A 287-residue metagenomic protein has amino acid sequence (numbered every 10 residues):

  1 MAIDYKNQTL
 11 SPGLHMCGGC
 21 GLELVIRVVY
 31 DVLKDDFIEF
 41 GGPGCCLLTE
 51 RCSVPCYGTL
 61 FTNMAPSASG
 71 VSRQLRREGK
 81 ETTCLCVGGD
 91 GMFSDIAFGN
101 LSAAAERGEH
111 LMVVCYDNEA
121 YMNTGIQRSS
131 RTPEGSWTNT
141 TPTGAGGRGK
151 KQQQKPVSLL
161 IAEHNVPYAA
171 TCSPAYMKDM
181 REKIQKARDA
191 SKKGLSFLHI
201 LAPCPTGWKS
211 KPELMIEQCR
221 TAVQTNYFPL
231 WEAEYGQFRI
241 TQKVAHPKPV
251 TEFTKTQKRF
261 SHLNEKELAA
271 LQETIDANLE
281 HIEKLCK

Functional and structural regions predicted by a protein language model:
M1-T82, K284: Thiamine diphosphate
I3-D4, K80, S130-A190: Conserved thiamine diphosphate
I38-G42, C86, V113-Y116, A169-S173 (+1 more regions): General beta-strand structural signal in soluble alpha/beta enzymes
P43-C46, N118-A120, Y176, L201-G207: Glycine-rich beta-alpha junction loops
L47-M122, D179-E182, K186-A187: Thiamine diphosphate
C56-Y57, S129-P133, L214-E217: Short, hinge-like loop/turn segments at secondary-structure boundaries
M180-K287: Glycine/aspartate-rich loop-and-adjacent alpha/beta segment that forms the canonical ThDP
